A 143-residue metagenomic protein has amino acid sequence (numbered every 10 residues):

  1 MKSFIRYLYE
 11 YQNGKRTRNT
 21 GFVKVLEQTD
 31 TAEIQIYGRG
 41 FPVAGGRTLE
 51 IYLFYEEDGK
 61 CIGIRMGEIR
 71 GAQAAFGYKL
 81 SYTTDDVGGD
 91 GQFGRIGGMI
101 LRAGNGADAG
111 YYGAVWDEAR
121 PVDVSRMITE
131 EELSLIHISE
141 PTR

Functional and structural regions predicted by a protein language model:
M1-E50, F54-G63, D90: N-terminal "first-domain core" detector
Q35-G38, A74-V87: Exposed aromatic-hydrophobic patches
L53-E57, A103, E140: Residue-level signal for short segments within beta-strands and strand-turn junctions of well-structured beta-sheet
I62-Q73: Solvent-exposed serine/threonine-rich low-complexity stretches and specific carbohydrate-binding patches
V87, A103-Y111: Short acidic/polar inter-strand loop motif in beta-rich domains
D90-G104: Short, aromatic- and glycine-rich surface loops/edge beta-strands on solvent-exposed regions
D108-S134: Short beta-strand elements
L133-T142: Residue-level detector of conserved catalytic or cofactor/ligand-binding positions in enzyme active sites
